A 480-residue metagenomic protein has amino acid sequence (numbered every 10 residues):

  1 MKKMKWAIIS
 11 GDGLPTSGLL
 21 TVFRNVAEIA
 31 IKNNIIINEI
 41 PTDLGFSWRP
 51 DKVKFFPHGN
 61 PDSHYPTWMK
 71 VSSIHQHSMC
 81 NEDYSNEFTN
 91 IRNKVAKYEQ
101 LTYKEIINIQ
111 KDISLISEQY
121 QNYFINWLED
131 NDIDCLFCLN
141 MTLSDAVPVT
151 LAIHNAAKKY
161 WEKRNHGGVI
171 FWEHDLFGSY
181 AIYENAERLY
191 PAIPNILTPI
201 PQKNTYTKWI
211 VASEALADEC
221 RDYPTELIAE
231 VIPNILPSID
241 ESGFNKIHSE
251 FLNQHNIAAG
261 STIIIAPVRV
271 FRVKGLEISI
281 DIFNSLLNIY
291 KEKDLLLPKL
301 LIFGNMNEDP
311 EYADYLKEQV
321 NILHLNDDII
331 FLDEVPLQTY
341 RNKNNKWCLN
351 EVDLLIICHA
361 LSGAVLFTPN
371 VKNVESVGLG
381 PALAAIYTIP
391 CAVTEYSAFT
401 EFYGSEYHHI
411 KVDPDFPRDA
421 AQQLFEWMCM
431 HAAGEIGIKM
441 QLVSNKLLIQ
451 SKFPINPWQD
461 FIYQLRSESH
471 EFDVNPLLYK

Functional and structural regions predicted by a protein language model:
M1-H64, K159, K480: N-terminal subdomain of nucleotide-sugar transferases
P41-C135, V335-T339: A conserved catalytic-core segment of Leloir-type glycosyltransferases
A181, A186-V231, L236-K246, D314-Q319: A short, active-site helix/loop in glycosyltransferases that binds the activated sugar's phosphate group
N253, I257-K274, I280-F283, L300-I302: Conserved donor-binding/catalytic core segment of Leloir-type glycosyltransferases
G304, A313-A364: Nucleotide-activated donor-binding/catalytic signature segment of Leloir-type glycosyltransferases, i.e., the conserved
K343, D415-R418, A432-Y479: A charged, aromatic-enriched C-terminal amphipathic alpha-helix characteristic of glycosyltransferases across folds
V365-F367, P390-V393: Short hydrophobic beta-strand element within catalytic cores of glycosyltransferases and related nucleotide-activated
T400-C429: Change "using UDP/GDP/dTDP sugars" to "using nucleotide sugars
